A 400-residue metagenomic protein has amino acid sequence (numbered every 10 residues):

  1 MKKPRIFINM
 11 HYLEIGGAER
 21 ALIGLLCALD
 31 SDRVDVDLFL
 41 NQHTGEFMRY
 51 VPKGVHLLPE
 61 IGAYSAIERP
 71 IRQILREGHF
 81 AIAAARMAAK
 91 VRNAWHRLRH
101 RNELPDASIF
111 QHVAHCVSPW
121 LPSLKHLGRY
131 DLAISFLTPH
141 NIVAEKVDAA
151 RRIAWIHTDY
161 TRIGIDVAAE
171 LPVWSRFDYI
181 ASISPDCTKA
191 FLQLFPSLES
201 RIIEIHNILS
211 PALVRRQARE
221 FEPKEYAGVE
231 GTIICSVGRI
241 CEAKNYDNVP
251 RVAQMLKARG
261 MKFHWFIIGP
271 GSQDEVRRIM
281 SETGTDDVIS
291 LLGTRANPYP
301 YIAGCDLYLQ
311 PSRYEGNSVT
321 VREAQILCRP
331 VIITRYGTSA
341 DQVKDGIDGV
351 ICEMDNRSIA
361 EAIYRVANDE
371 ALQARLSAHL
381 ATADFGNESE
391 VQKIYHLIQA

Functional and structural regions predicted by a protein language model:
E19-G24, T232, S236-M255: A conserved mid-protein helix/loop that constitutes part of the nucleotide-sugar donor-binding site
L38-G45, V237-C241, H264-V276: Glycosyltransferase donor-sugar binding loop
R151-H157, T161, R176-Q217: Donor nucleotide-sugar binding/catalytic pocket of nucleotide-sugar-dependent glycosyltransferases
K257, S358, R365, L372-N387 (+1 more regions): A short, well-ordered alpha-helix in the C-terminal region of glycosyltransferases
T294, R313: Aromatic "clamp/platform" in nucleotide-sugar-dependent glycosyltransferases that forms part of the donor/acceptor
E323, R335-G346, V350-I351: Short acidic/histidine- and often glycine-rich active-site loop of Leloir-type glycosyltransferases that engages
P330-T334: Short hydrophobic beta-strand element within catalytic cores of glycosyltransferases and related nucleotide-activated
D345-G346, V350-N356, R365-E370: Conserved acidic donor-binding segment of nucleotide-sugar-dependent glycosyltransferases
